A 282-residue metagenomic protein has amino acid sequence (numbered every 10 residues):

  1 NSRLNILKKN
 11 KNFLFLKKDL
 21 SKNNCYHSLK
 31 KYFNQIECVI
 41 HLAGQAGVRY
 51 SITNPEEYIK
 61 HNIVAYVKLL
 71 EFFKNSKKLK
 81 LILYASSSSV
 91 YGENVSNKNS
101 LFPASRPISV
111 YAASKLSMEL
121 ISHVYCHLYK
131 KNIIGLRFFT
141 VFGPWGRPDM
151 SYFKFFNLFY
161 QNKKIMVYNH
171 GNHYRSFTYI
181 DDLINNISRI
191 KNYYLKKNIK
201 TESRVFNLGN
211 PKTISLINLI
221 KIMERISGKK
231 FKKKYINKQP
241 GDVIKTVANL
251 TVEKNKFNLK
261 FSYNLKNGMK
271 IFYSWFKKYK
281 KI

Functional and structural regions predicted by a protein language model:
N1-F139, Y263, W275: N-terminal Rossmann-like NAD(P)+-binding domain of SDR-like oxidoreductases, especially those catalyzing
K18, F159-I282: C-terminal substrate-binding subdomain of Rossmann-fold SDR/epimerase-dehydratase oxidoreductases
Y50-S51, E93-V95, W145, F177 (+1 more regions): Short glycine-/acidic-enriched loop or helix-start segments at secondary-structure transitions that form or flank
I63-E71, D149, D181-I184, S188: Conserved active-site region of classical short-chain dehydrogenase/reductase
L69, Y125, K154-F159, N186-I190: A short, amphipathic alpha-helix embedded in the catalytic core of nucleotide-handling enzymes
L83, E93-S96, K130, G146 (+2 more regions): Proline-centered turn/helix-capping motifs that create local helix->coil transitions or kinks
P103-S114, F138, P144, P148-Y152 (+1 more regions): The catalytic Tyr-centered alpha-helix of NAD(P)H-dependent dehydrogenases
